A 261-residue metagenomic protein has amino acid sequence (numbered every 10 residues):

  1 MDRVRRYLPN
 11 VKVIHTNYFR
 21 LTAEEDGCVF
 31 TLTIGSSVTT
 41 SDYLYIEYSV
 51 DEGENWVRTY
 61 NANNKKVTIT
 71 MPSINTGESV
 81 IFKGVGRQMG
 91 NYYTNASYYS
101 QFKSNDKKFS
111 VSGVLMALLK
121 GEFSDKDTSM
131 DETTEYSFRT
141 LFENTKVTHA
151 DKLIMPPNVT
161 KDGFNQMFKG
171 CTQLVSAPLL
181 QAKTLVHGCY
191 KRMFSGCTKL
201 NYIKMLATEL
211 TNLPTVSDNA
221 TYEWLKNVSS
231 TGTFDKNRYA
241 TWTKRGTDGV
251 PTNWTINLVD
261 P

Functional and structural regions predicted by a protein language model:
M1-T33, N257-P261: Enriched but not universal
N17-S41, A117, G121-D127: A short beta-strand element within beta-rich, extracytoplasmic domains of secreted/secretory-pathway proteins
E47-V50: Conserved Ser/Thr-centered positions that define the repeating blades of beta-propeller domains
E54-K66: Solvent-exposed serine/threonine-rich low-complexity stretches and specific carbohydrate-binding patches
E54-W56, L174, W254: Tryptophan-centered short beta-strand motifs
N63-P72, F82, A96-E135, E143-K161 (+4 more regions): Structural signature of tandem-repeat unit edges
E78-G86, G90: Extracellular beta-strand-rich recognition modules
S217-L225, T241-L258: Short, aromatic/basic amphipathic alpha-helical patches
